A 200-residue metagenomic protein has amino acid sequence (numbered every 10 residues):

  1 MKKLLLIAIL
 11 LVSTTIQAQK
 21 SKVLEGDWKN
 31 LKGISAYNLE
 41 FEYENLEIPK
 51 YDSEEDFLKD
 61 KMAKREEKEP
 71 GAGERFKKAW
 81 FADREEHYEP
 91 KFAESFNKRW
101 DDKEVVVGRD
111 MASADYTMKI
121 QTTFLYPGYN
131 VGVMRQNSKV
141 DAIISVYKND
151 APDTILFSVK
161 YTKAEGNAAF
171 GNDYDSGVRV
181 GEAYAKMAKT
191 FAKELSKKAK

Functional and structural regions predicted by a protein language model:
M1-L24: Bacterial Sec-dependent N-terminal signal peptides
L4, G33-Y37, A114-Y116, D153-I155: Outer-envelope beta-barrel architecture signal
A18-E86, P90, K193-K200: A structural "domain/chain start" motif
S21-K22, K103-T154, G166-Y174: Surface-exposed short loop/turn segments
F41-L46, Q121-P127, Y161-T162: Generic short beta-strand segments
E69-F81, A151-K197: Short secondary-structure boundary motifs at beta->alpha junctions and helix caps
K98-G108, L195-K200: Surface-exposed helix-capping loop/turn segments at secondary-structure junctions
